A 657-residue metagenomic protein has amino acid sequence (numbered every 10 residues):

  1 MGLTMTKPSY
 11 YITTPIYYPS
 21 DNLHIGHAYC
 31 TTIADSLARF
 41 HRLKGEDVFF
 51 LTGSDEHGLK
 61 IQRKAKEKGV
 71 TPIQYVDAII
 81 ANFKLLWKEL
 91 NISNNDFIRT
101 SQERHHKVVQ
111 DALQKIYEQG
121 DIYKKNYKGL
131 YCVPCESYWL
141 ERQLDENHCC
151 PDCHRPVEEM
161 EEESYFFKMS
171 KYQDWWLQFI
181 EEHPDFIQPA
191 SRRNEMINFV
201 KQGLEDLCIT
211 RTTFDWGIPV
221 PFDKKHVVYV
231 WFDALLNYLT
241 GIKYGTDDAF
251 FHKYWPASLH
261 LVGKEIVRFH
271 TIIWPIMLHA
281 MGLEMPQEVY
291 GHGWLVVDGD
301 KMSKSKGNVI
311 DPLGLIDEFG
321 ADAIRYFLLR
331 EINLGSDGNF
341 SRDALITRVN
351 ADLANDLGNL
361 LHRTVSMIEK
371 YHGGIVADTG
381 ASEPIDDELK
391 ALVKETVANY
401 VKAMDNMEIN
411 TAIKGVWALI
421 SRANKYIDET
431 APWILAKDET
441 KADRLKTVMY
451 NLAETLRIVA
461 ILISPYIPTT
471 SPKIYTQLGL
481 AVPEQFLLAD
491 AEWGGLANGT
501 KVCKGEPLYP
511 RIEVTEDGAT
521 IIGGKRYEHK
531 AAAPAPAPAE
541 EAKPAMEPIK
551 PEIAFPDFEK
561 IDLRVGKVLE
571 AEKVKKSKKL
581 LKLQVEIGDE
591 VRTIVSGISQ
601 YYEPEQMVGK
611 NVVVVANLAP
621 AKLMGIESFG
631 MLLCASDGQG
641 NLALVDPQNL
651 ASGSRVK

Functional and structural regions predicted by a protein language model:
G2-T52, R104-V108, D152-C153, E159-K370 (+1 more regions): Structured secondary-structure scaffolds
L3-I79, D96-E118, C135, L261 (+4 more regions): N-terminal catalytic cores of NTP/NDP-binding nucleotidyl/phosphoryl-transfer enzymes
I79-S93: A glycine-rich helix N-cap at a beta->alpha junction
D96-K107, K125-Y138, R193, G291: Short, glycine/charge-rich beta-strand/loop segments that flank catalytic centers and engage negatively charged groups
Q119-Q173: Cys/His-rich short segments
K124, E331, S336, A344-A381 (+2 more regions): Helix-rich, typically C-terminal accessory recognition domains appended to large enzymatic cores
I474-D557: Intrinsic disorder at enzyme termini
A532-K657: Phosphate-backbone binding interfaces of nucleic-acid-interacting proteins
